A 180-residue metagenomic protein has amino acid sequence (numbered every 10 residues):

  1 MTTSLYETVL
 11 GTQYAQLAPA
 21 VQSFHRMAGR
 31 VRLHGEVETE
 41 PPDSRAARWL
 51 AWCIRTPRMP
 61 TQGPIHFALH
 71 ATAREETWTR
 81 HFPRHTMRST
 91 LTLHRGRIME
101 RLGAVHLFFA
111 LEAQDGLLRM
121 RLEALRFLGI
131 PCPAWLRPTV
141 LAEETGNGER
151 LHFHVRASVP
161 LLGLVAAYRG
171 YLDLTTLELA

Functional and structural regions predicted by a protein language model:
T2-N147, L151-A157, Y168: Soluble ligand-binding/transfer domains with enclosed cavities or grooves
F153-A180: C-terminal structured interaction module
